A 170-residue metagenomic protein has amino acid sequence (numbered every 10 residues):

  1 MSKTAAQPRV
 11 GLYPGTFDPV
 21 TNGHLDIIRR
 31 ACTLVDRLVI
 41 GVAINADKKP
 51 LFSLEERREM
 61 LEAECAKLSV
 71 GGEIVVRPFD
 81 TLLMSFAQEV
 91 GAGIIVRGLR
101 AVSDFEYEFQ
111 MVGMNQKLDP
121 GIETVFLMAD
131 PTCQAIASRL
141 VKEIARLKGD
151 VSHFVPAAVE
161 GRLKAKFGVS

Functional and structural regions predicted by a protein language model:
M1-S170: Nucleotidyltransferase catalytic core that binds NTPs
